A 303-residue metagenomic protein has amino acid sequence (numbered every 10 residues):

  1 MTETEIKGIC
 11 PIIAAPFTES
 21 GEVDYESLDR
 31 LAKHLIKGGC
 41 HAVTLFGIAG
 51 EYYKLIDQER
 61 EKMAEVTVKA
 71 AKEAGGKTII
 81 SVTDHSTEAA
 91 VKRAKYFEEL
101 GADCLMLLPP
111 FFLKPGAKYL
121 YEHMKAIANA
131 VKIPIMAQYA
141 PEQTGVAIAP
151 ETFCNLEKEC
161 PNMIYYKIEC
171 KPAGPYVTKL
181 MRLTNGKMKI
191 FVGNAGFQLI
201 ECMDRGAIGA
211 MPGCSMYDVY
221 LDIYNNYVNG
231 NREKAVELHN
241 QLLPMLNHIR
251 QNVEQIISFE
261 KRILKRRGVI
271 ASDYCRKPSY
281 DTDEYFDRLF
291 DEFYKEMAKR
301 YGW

Functional and structural regions predicted by a protein language model:
M1, L35, F97, A126 (+3 more regions): Structural motif
E3-A147, L264, W303: Active-site beta->alpha loop and helix N-cap motifs at the rims of alpha/beta catalytic domains
C10-A14, G38-C40, D204-A207, S215 (+1 more regions): C-terminal alpha-helical cap/extension of soluble enzyme domains
L28, A64, A90, V177 (+3 more regions): A general structural signal for well-ordered alpha-helical segments in protein cores
R30, K62, N155, K234-L238 (+1 more regions): Short, solvent-exposed alpha-helical surface patches in well-structured domains
K37, K69-E73, E99, N129 (+6 more regions): Secondary-structure boundary motif
P141-V253: Catalytic alpha/beta core domains of metabolic enzymes, predominantly
